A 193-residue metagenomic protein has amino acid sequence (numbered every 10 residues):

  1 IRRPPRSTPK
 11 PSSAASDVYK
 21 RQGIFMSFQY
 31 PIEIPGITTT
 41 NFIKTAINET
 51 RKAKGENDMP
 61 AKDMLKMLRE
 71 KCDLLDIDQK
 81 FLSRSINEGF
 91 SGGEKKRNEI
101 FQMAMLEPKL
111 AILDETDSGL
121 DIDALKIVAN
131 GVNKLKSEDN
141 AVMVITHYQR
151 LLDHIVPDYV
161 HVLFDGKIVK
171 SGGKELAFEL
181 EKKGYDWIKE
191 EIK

Functional and structural regions predicted by a protein language model:
I1-A15, Y19: Single conserved hydrophobic/aromatic residue that forms the stacking wall/gate of nucleotide- or nucleobase-binding
K20, I24-Q29, M143: ABC nucleotide-binding domain signature
K20, L163, K167-E190: Conserved beta-strand-loop-alpha-helix hinge in the C-terminal portion of ABC ATPase nucleotide-binding domains
M26-K109: ABC-family P-loop ATPase nucleotide-binding domains
I112-T116, D123: Walker B catalytic motif
L125-E138: Helical segment within the ABC ATPase nucleotide-binding domain
D139-H147: Conserved H-loop
Y148-I155: Conserved H-loop
